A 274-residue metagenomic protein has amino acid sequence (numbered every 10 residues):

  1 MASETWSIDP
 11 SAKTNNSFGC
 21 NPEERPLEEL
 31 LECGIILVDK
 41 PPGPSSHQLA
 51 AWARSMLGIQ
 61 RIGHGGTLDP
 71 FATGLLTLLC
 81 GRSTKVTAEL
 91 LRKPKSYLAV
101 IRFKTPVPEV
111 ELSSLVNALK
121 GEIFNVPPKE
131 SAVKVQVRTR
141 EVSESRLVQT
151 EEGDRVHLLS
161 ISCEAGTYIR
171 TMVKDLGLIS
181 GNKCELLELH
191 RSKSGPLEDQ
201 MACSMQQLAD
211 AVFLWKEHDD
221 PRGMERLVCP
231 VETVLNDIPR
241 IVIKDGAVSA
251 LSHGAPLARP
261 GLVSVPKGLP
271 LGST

Functional and structural regions predicted by a protein language model:
M1-H64, A132-V137, S143, V148 (+3 more regions): Accessory RNA 3′-end/elbow-binding domains used by RNA modification enzymes
S45, S162-T171: Ser/Thr-glycine-rich phosphate-binding loops at phosphate-binding pockets of nucleotides, nucleotide cofactors
L57, R61-L90: Glycine/acidic-rich beta-strand-loop module
L78, A99, M172, L251 (+1 more regions): Residue-level signal for inorganic ion chemistry
S83, A88-S131: Acidic, low-complexity central loop/insert segments
A118-F124, L178-E185: A common structural junction motif
G153-E164: Histidine-centered acyl-transfer/condensation active-site motif and its immediate structural neighborhood
